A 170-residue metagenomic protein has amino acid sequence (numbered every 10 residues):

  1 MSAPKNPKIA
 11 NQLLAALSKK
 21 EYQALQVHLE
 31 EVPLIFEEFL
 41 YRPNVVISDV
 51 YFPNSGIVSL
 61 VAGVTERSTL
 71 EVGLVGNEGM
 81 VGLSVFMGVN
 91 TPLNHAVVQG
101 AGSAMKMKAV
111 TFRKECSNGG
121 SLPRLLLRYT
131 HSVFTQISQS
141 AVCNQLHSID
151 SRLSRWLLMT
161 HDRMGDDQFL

Functional and structural regions predicted by a protein language model:
M1-N6, A10: N-terminal low-complexity or simple alpha-helical regulatory segments that function as activation/interaction modules
L13-Y51, L157-L158: Regulatory nucleotide-sensing modules
L14, V50, V72, A104-M105 (+1 more regions): A residue-level structural signature of the nucleotidyltransferase/glycosyltransferase Rossmann-like core
Y22, M80, F112-R113: A generic structural signal for short hydrophobic patches within well-formed alpha-helices
H28, F86-M87, Q99, E115-G119: Residue-level signal for well-ordered alpha-helical positions
E38-G100: Cyclic nucleotide-binding regulatory domains
G100-A101, C116-L170: Polybasic "coupling" helices that flank or enter modular domains
